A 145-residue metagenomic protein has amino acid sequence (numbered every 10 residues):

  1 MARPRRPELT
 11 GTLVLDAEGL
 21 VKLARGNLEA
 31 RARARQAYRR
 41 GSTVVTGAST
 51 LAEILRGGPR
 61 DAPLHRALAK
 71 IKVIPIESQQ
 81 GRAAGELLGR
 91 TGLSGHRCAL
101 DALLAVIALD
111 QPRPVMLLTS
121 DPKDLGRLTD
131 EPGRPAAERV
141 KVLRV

Functional and structural regions predicted by a protein language model:
M1-T10, Q111-V145: Acidic, PIN/NYN-like endoribonuclease modules and their adjacent C-terminal/linker elements
M1-T46, L55-A69, R144: Short, well-structured N-terminal submotif of metal-dependent ribonuclease cores
L15-D16, T46-A48, R97-A99, R134-V145: Histidine- and aromatic-rich ligand-binding microenvironments
G19-L20, T50, Q80, L103-L104 (+1 more regions): Alpha-helix capping/helix-boundary segments
T46, P75, A99, T119-S120: Short beta-strand scaffold positions
E53, P63, A83, R127-L128: Phosphate- and divalent-cation-binding pockets in alpha/beta enzyme and binding domains that engage nucleotide-derived
I54, R97-M116: Acidic, metal-associated active-site segment
K72-G92: Acidic catalytic patch
